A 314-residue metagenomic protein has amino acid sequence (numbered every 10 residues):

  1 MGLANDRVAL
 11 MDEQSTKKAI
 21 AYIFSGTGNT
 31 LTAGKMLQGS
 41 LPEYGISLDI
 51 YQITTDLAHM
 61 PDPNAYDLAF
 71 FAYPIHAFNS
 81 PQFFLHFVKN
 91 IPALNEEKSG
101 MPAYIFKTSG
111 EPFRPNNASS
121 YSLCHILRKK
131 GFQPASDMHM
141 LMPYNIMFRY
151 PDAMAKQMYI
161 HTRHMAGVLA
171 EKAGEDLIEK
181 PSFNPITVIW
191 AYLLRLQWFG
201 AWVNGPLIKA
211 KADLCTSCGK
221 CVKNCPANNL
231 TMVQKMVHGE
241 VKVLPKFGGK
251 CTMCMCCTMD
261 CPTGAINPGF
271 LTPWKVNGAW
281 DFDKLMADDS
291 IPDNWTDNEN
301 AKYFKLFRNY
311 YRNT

Functional and structural regions predicted by a protein language model:
G2-A19, T27-A33, G39-D49, P63-Y73 (+4 more regions): FMN-binding flavodoxin-like domain, especially the glycine-rich phosphate-binding loop
D49-D56: Short gly/ser/thr-rich secondary-structure transition/capping motifs
L57-P63: Structural motif
I189-P226: A mid-sequence, solvent-exposed acidic-amphipathic segment
K211, F247-G248: Acidic/polar helix N-cap motif
K220-K246, C256-W274: Iron-sulfur cluster-binding cysteine motifs and their immediate structural context in ferredoxin-like electron-transfer
